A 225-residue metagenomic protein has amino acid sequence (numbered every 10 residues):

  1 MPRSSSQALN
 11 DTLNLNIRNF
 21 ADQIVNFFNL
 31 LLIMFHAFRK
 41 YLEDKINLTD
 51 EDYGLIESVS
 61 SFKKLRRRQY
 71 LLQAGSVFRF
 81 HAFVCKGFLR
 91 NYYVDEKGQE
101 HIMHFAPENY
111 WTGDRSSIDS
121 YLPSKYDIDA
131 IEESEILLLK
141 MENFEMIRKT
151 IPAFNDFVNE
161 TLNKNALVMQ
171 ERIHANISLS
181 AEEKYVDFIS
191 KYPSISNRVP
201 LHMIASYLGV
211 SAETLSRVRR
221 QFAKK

Functional and structural regions predicted by a protein language model:
R18, I24-S61, S117: Cyclic nucleotide-binding regulatory module and flanking cytosolic helices
Q23, F28-N29, L179-K225: Phosphate-/nucleic-acid-contacting segments
S61, Y70, F88-Y93, W111 (+1 more regions): Short beta-strand segments in beta-sandwich/barrel cores
F62-K63, R79-V84, M103-H104: His/acidic/aromatic-lined binding-pocket segments of jelly-roll/cupin-type domains and related regulatory beta-sandwich
R66, C85-K86, P107, E132: A cytosolic small-molecule/anion-sensing beta-strand core signal
L71-S76: Short phosphate-coordinating micro-motif centered on Lys-Gly-acidic
R79, F83-R90, N109: Glycine- and acidic-residue-biased ligand/ion/polar-headgroup-sensing regions
I102-N159, N163: Cyclic-nucleotide recognition modules
